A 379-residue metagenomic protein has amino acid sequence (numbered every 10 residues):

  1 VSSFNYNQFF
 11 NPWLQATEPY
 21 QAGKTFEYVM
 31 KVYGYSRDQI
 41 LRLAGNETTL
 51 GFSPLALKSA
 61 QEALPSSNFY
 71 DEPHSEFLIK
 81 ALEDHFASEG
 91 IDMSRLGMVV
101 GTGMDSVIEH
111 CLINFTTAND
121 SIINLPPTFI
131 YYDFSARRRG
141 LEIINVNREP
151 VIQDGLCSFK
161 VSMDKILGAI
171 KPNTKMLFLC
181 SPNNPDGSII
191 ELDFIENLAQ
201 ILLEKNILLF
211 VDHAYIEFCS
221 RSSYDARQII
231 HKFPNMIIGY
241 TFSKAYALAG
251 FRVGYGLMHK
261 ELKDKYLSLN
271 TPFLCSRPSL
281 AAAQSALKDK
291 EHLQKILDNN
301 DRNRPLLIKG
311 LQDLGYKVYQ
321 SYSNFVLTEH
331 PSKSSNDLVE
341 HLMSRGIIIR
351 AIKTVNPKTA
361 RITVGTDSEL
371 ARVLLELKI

Functional and structural regions predicted by a protein language model:
S2-G103, H110: N-terminal small-domain helix-loop-helix segment of the aminotransferase-like
R42, K317-S321, A351-K353: Short beta-strand
S67-I201, F210, Y215-F233, I237: Conserved core of the PLP fold type I
H74, N235-Y319: PLP-dependent aminotransferase class I/II
S88, D193, E340-R345, I349 (+1 more regions): PLP-dependent enzyme catalytic core of the Aspartate aminotransferase-like
R95, Y319-F325, V355-P357: Short Gly/Ser/Thr- and Asp/Glu-enriched loop/turn motifs at secondary-structure junctions
D301, D313-R345: Conserved PLP-binding catalytic core of the aspartate aminotransferase-like
